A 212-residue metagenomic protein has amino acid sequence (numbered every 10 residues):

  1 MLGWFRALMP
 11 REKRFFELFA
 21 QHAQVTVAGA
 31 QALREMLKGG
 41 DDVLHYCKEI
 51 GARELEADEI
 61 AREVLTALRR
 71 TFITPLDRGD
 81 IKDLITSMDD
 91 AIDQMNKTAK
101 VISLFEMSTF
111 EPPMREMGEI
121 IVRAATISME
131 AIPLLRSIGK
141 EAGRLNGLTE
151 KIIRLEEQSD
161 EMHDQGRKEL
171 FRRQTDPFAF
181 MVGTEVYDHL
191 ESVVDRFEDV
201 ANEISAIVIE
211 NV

Functional and structural regions predicted by a protein language model:
M1-V212: Cytosolic, long alpha-helical scaffolding segments
